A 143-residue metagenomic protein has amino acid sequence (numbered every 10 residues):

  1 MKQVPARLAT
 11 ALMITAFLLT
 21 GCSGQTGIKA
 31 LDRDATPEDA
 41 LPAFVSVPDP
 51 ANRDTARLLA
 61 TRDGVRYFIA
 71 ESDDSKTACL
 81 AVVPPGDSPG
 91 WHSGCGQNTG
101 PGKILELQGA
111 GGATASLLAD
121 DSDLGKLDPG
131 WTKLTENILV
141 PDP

Functional and structural regions predicted by a protein language model:
M1-L12: Bacterial N-terminal signal peptides that target proteins for export
L18-G21: C-terminal motif of bacterial Sec signal peptides marking the signal peptidase cleavage site
S23-T26: Bacterial signal peptide processing site
A30-E71: N-terminal secretory signal peptides
D49-A51, S75, P143: Polar alpha-helical coiled-coil and adjacent low-complexity
A78-P143: Extracytosolic low-complexity repeat regions of secreted or lipid-anchored proteins
